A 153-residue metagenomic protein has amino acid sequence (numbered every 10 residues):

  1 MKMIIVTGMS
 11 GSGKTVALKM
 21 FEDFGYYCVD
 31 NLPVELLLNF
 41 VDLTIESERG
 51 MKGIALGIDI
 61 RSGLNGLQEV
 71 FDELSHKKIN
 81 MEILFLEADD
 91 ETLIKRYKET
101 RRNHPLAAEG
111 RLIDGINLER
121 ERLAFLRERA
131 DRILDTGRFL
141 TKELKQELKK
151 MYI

Functional and structural regions predicted by a protein language model:
V6: Hydrophobic anchor at the beta1->P-loop junction of P-loop NTPases
S10: The conserved Walker
G13: Conserved glycine(s) of the Walker
A17-L18: Post-Walker A alpha-helix
C28-L74: Conserved nucleotide-sensing/catalytic segment adjacent to the nucleotide-binding pocket in NTP-handling enzymes
L64-G66, D90-Y97, P105, K142-E143: Switch/connector loops and helix/strand junctions flanking conserved nucleotide-binding motifs in nucleotide-processing
K77-R101, L134-G137: Conserved phosphate-donor/acceptor-positioning beta-strand/loop module used by diverse small-molecule
L106-Q146, I153: Small-molecule kinase domains that catalyze NTP-dependent phosphoryl transfer to phosphate-bearing small molecules
